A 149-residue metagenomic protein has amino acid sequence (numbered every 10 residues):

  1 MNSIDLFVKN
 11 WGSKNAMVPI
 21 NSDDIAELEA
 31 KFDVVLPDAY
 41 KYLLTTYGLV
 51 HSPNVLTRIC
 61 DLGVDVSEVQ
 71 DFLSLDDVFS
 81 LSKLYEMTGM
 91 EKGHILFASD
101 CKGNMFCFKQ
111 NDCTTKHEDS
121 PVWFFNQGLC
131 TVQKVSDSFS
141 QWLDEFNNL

Functional and structural regions predicted by a protein language model:
M1, N148-L149: C-terminal end-of-chain micro-motif
M1-N104: A surface-exposed partner-binding patch
Y40, Y47, F106-F108, F124-F125 (+1 more regions): Aromatic side chains
I59-G63, D76, S120, C130-T131 (+1 more regions): Short, intrinsically disordered/low-complexity patches at protein termini and at juxtamembrane boundaries
D65, F79, W123, Q133-S136: N-terminal non-cleavable signal-anchor helices
M105-K134: Segments surrounding the PLD/"HKD" phosphodiesterase catalytic module and close analogs
N126-N148: Glycine-rich, aromatic-bearing surface loops/beta-hairpins
